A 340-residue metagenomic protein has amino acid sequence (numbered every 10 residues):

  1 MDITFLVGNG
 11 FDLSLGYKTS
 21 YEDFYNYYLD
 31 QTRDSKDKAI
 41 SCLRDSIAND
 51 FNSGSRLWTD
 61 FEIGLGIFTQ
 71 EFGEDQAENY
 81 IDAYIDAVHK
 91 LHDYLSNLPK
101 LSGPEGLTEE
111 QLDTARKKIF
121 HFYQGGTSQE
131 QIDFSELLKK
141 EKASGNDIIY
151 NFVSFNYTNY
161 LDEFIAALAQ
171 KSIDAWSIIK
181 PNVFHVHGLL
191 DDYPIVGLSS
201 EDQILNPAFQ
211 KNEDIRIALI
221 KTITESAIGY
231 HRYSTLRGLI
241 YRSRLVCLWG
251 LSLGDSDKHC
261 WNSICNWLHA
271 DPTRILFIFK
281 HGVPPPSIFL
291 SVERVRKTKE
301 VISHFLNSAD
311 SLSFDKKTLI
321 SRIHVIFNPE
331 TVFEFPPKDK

Functional and structural regions predicted by a protein language model:
M1-K38: An N-terminal structural lobe/cap that precedes and organizes the functional/catalytic core across diverse proteins
M1-L15, S234-K340: SIR2/sirtuin-family catalytic core signature
F11, L29, R33, D147-N151 (+3 more regions): Short, charged/polar micro-motifs that form catalytic or ligand-binding hotspots
K18-Y28, A166-K171, E201, N262-C265: Short secondary-structure boundary/capping segments
L29-D45, T273-P286: Short, conserved aromatic-histidine micro-motifs
S35-I228, R242: Extended, H/D-rich, highly charged conserved domains that either
Q131, S226-Y233, G254-D257: A conditional alpha-helix N-cap/helix-loop micro-motif detector
